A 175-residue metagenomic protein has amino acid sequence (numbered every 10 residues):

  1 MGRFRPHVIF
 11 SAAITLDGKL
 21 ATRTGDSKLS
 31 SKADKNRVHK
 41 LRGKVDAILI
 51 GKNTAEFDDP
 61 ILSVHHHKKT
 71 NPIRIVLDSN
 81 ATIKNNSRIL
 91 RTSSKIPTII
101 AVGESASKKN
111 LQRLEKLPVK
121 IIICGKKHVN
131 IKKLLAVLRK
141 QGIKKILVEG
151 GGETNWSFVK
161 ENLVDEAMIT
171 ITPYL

Functional and structural regions predicted by a protein language model:
R3-Q141, E153: Active-site ligand-binding patch in enzyme domains
R74-I83, V164-L175: Short, flexible loop segments at boundaries between secondary-structure elements
R139, V159-K160: Non-catalytic positions within long, well-ordered alpha-helices that form the structural scaffold/packing of enzyme
K144: Short acidic/polar active-site loop segments enriched in Thr and Asp
G151-T154, L175: Small/polar glycine-rich anion-binding or flexible loop at a beta-alpha turn
